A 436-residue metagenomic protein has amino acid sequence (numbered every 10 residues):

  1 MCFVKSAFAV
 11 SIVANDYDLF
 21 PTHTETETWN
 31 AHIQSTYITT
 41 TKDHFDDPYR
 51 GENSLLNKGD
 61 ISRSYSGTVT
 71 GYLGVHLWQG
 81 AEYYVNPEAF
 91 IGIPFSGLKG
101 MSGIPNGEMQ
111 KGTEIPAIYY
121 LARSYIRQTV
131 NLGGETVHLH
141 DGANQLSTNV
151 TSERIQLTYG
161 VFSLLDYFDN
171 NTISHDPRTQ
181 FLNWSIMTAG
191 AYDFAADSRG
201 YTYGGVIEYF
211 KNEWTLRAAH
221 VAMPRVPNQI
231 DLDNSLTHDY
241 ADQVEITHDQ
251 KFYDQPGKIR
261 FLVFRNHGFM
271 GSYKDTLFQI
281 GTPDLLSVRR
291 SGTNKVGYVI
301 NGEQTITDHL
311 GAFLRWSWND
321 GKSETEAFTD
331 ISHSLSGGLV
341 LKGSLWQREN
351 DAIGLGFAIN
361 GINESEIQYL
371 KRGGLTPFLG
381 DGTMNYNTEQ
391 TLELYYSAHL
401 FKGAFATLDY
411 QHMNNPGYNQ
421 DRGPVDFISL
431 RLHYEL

Functional and structural regions predicted by a protein language model:
V10, N15, L19-A31, K42-H44 (+8 more regions): Short loop/turn motifs that connect adjacent beta-strands in outer-membrane beta-barrel proteins
V10-G80, N86-E88, Q368-L370, P377-L379: N-terminal regions that are enriched for targeting/export leaders and immediately downstream pro/stem segments
E27, R63-V69, A117-A122, R199-Y203 (+6 more regions): Residues that define the transmembrane beta-barrel architecture of outer-membrane proteins
A31, S35-T39, V85-A89, L157-V161 (+7 more regions): Transmembrane beta-barrel strands of outer-membrane/channel proteins
I33, V69-V75, S124-Q128, Y159 (+8 more regions): Residues on the lipid-exposed face of transmembrane beta-strands in outer-membrane beta-barrel proteins
G100-P116, T136-A241, E245, D284 (+1 more regions): Surface-exposed coil loops of outer-membrane beta-barrel proteins
W184-A312, W316-S323, D330, L341: Signature for the C-terminal beta-barrel architecture of outer-membrane proteins
E245-T247, L262-G292, F313, D320 (+2 more regions): Outer membrane beta-barrel transmembrane domains
